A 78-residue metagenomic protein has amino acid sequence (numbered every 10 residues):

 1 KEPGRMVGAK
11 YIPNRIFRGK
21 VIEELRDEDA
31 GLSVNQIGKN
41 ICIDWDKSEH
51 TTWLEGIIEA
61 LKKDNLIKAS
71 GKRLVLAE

Functional and structural regions predicted by a protein language model:
K1-E78: HhH-family (HhH-GPD) DNA N-glycosylase catalytic core used in base-excision repair
